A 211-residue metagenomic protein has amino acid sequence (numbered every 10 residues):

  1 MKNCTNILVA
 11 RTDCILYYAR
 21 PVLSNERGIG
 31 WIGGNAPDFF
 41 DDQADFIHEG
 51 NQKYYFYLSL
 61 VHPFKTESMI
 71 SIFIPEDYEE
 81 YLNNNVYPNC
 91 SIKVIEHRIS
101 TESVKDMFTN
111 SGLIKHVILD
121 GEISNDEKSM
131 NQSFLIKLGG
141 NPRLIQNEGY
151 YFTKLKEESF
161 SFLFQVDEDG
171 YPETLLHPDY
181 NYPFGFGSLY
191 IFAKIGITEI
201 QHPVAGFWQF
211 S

Functional and structural regions predicted by a protein language model:
M1-S211: Preference for intrinsically disordered or flexible, low-complexity segments and adjacent hinge/connector residues
